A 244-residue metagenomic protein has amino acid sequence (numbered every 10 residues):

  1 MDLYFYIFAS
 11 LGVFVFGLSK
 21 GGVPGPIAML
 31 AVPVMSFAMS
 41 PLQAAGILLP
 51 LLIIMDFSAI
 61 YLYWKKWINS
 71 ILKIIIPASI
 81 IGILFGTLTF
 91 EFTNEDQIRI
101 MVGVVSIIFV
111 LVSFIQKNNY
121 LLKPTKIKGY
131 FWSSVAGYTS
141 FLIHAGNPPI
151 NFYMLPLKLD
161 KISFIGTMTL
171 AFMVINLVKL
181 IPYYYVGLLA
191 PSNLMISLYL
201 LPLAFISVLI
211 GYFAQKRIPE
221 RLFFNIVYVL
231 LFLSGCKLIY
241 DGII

Functional and structural regions predicted by a protein language model:
I7-K73, W132-G137, N147-L201, V208: Small-residue-rich hydrophobic segments that form or flank transmembrane alpha-helices in multi-pass membrane proteins
Q43-I115: Membrane helix-loop-helix hairpins that form the core translocation module of multi-pass transporters
A44, T89-F90, R99, T139-A145 (+2 more regions): Hydrophobic alpha-helical transmembrane segments in multi-pass integral membrane proteins
L49, G103-S106, V110, T169 (+2 more regions): Residues within membrane-spanning alpha-helices of integral membrane proteins, especially the hydrophobic core/packing
F57-K65, M101-T125, Y212-F213, R217 (+1 more regions): Transmembrane helix exit motif
A59, G86, F90, V110-S113 (+5 more regions): Structural signal for membrane-spanning alpha-helices in multi-pass inner-membrane proteins, emphasizing helix cores
T87-Q97, L121-L122, Y183-M195, Y240-I244: Membrane-interface helix termini and inter-helical loops of multi-pass transporters
